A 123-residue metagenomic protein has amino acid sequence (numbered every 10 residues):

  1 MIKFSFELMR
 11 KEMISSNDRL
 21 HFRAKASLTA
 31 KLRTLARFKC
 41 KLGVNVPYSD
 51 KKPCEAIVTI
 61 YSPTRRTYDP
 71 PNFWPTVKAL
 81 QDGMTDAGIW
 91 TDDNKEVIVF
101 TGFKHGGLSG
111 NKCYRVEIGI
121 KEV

Functional and structural regions predicted by a protein language model:
M1-V123: Catalytic phosphate/metal-binding cores of nucleic-acid and nucleotide-processing enzymes, i.e., regions that mediate
